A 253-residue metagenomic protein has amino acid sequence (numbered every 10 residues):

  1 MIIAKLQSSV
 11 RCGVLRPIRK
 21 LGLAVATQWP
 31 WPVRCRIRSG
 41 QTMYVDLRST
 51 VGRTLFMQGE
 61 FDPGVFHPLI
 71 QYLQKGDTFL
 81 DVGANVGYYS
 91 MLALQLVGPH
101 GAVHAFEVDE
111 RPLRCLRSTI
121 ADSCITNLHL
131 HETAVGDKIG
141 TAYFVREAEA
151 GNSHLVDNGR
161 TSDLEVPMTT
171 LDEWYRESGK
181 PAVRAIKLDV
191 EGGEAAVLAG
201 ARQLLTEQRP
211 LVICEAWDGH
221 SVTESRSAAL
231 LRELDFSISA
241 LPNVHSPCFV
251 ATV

Functional and structural regions predicted by a protein language model:
M1-V253: Phosphate/nucleotide-binding beta-alpha loop and adjacent structural elements of enzyme active sites
